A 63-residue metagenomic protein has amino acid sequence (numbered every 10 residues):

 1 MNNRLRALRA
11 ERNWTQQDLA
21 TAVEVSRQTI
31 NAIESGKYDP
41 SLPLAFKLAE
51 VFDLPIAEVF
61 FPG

Functional and structural regions predicted by a protein language model:
N3-A22: Short basic helix-loop element that most often maps to the first helix and adjoining turn of HTH DNA-binding modules
E11, E50, F60-G63: Short, charged recognition helix plus adjacent turn of helix-turn-helix-like nucleic-acid-binding domains
E11, V25-R27, P43: Compositionally biased, low-complexity segments enriched in small residues
Q17, Q28, A57: Residues within helix-turn-helix
V25-Y38: Recognition helix of helix-turn-helix/homeodomain-like DNA-binding domains that insert into the DNA major groove
P43-E58: DNA major-groove recognition helix of helix-turn-helix/homeodomain DNA-binding modules
